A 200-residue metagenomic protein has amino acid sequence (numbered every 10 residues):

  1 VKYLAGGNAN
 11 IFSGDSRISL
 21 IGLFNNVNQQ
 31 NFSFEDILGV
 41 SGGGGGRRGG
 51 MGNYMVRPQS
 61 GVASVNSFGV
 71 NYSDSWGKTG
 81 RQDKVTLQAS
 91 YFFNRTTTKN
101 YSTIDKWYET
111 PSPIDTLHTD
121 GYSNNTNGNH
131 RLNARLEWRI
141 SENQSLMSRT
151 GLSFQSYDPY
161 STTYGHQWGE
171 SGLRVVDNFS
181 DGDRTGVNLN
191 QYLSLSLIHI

Functional and structural regions predicted by a protein language model:
V1-T162, S180-L197: Membrane-proximal, glycine/serine-rich, low-complexity loop/turn segments characteristic of large bacterial
S112, Y164-V175: Solvent-exposed loop segments that connect transmembrane elements
